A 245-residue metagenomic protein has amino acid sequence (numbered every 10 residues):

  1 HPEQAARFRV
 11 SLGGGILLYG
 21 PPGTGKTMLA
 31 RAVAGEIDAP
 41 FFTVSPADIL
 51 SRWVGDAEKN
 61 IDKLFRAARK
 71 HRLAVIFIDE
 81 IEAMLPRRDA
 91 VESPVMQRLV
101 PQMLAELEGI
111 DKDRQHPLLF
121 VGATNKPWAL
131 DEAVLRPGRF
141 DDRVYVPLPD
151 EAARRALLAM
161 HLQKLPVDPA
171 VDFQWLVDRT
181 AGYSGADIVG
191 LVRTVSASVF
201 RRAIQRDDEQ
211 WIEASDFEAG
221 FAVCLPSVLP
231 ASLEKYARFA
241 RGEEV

Functional and structural regions predicted by a protein language model:
H1-R179, Y183, V195: Walker A/P-loop NTP-binding motif of AAA+ ATPase domains
E3-S11, I16, M28-L29, V121 (+2 more regions): C-terminal engagement/docking regions of AAA+ P-loop ATPases
